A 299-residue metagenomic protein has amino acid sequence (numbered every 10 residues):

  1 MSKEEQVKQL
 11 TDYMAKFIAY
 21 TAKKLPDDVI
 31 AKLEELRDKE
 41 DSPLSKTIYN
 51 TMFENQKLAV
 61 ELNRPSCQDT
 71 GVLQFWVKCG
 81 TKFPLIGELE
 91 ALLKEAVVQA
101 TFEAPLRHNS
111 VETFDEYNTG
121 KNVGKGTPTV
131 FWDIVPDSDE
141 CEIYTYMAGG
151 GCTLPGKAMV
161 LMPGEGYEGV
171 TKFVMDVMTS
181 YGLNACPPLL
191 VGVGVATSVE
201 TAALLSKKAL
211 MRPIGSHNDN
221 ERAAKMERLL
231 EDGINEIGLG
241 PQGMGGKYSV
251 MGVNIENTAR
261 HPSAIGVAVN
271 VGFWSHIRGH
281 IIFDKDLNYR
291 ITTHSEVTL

Functional and structural regions predicted by a protein language model:
M1-L299: Non-transmembrane, aqueous-exposed alpha-helical and coiled segments at domain scale
